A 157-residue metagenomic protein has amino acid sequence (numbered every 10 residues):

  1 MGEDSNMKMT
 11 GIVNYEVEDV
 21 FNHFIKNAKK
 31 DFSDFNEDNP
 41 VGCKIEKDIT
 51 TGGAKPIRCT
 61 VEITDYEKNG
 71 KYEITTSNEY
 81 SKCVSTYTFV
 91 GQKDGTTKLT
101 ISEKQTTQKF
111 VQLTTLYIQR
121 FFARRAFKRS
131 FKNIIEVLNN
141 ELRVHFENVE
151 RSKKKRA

Functional and structural regions predicted by a protein language model:
M1-V41: Hydrophobic ligand-binding cavity/cleft-lining segments
E3-S5, K55, S81, G95: Residue-level preference for beta-strand/loop junctions
N14-E18, T64-N69, T88-T100: A short, structured loop/turn motif at beta-sheet edges
E16, V20, A123-A126, S130 (+1 more regions): Short amphipathic alpha-helical segments
I25, K30-V84, N133-A157: Glycine-rich portal/gate segments that line the openings of hydrophobic small-molecule binding cavities
E79-R129, V149-R151: Beta-strand/loop substructures that line and gate deep hydrophobic ligand-binding cavities in soluble
